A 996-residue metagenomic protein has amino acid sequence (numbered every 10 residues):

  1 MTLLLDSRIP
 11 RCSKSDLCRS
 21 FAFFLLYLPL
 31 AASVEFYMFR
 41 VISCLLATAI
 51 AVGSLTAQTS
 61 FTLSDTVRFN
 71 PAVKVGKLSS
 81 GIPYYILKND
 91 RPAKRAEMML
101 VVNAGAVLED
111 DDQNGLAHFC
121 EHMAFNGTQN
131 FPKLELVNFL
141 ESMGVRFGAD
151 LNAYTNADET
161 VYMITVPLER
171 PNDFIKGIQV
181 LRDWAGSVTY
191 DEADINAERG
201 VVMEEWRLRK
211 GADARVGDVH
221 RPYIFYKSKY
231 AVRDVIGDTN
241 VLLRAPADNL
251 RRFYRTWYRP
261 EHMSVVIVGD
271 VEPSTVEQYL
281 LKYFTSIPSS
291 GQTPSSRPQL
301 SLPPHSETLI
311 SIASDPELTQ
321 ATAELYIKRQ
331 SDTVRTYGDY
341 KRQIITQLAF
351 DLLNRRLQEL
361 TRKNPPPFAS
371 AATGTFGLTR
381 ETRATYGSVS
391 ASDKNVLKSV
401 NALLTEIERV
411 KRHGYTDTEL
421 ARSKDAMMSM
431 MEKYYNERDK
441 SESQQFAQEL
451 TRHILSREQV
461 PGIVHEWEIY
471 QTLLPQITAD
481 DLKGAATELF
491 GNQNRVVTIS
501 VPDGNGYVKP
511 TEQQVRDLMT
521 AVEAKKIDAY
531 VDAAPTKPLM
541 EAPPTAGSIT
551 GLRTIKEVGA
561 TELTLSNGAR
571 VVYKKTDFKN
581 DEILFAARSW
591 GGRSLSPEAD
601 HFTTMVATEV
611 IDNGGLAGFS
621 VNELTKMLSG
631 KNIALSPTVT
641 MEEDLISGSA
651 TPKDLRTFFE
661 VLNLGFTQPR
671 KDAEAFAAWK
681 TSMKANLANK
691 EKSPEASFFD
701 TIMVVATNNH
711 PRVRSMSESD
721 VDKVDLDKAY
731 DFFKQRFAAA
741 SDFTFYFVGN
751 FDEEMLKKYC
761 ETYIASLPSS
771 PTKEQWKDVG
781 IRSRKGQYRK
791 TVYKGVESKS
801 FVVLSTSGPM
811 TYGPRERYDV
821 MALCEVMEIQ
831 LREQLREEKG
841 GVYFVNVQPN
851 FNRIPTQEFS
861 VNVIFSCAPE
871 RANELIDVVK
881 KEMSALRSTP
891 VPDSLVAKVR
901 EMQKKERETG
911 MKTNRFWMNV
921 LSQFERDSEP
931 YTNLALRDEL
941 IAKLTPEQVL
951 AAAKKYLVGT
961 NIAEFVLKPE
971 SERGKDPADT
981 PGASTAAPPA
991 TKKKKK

Functional and structural regions predicted by a protein language model:
C18-L30: Hydrophobic alpha-helical signal peptides and transmembrane signal-/tail-anchor segments that drive secretory-pathway
S43-G53: Bacterial N-terminal signal peptides
A57-I86, E272-D339, Q343, F350-Q358 (+11 more regions): Proteolytic maturation boundary segments
Y85-L87, P92-E109, G115-A117, L134-D183 (+15 more regions): M16 family metallopeptidases and their MPP-like homologs
D194, R199-R207, A212-Y226, Y230-N249 (+6 more regions): Hydrophobic, small-residue-rich alpha-helical packing segments that form membrane-like cores
